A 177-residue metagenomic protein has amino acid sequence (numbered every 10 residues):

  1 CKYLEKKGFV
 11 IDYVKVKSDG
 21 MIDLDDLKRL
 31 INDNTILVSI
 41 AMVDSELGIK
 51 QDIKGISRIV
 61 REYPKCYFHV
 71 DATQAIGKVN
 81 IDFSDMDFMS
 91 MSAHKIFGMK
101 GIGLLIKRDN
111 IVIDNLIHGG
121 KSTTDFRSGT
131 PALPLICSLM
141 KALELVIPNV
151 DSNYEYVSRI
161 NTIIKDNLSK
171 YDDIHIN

Functional and structural regions predicted by a protein language model:
C1-N177: Pyridoxal 5′-phosphate
